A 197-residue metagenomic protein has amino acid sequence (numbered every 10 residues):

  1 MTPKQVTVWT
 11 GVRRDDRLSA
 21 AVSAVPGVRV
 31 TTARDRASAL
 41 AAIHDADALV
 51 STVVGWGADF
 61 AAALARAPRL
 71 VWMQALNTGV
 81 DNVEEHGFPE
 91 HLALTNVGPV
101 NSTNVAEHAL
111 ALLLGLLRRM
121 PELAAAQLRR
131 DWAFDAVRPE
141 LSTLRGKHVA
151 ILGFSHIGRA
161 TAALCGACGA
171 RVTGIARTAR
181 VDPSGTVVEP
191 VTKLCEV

Functional and structural regions predicted by a protein language model:
M1-L94: An N-terminal-biased, well-structured beta-alpha scaffold segment characteristic of Rossmann-like dinucleotide-binding
V28-D35, T52-G57, R129-A136, P183-V191: Short gly/ser/thr-rich secondary-structure transition/capping motifs
D35-R36, N77-V80, G98-S102, T178 (+1 more regions): Short, acidic/turn-prone active-site loops that include or flank metal/cofactor- and phosphate-binding residues
A41-A42, N82-E85, T103-H108, P183-T186: Short, charged, surface-exposed secondary-structure boundary motifs
E90-A93, G98-H148: Phosphate-binding beta-alpha-beta segment of Rossmann-like dinucleotide-binding domains, i.e., the NAD(P)
R138-V197: Rossmann-like dinucleotide/phosphate-binding beta-alpha-beta segment
